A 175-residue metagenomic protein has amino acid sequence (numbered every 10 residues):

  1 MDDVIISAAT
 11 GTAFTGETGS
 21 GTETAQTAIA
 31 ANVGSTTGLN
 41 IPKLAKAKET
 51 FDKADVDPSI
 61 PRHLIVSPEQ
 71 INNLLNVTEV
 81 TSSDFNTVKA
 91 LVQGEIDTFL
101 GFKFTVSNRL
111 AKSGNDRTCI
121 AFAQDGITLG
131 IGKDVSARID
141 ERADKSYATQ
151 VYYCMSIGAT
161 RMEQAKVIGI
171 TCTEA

Functional and structural regions predicted by a protein language model:
M1-K53, T171-A175: Alpha-helical scaffold segments that mediate packing/assembly in large oligomeric complexes
M1-S20, D55-P68, F104, R142-R161: Long, contiguous amphipathic alpha-helices that act as assembly "spine/axial" helices in icosahedral shell and virion
G21-A25, D57-S59, K112-R117: Intrinsically disordered, low-complexity coil segments
A30, G34-L39, V77-A175: Sequence/fold signature of self-assembling virion shell proteins
I41-N73: Internal active-site segments that recognize and position negatively charged phosphoryl groups and nucleotide moieties
